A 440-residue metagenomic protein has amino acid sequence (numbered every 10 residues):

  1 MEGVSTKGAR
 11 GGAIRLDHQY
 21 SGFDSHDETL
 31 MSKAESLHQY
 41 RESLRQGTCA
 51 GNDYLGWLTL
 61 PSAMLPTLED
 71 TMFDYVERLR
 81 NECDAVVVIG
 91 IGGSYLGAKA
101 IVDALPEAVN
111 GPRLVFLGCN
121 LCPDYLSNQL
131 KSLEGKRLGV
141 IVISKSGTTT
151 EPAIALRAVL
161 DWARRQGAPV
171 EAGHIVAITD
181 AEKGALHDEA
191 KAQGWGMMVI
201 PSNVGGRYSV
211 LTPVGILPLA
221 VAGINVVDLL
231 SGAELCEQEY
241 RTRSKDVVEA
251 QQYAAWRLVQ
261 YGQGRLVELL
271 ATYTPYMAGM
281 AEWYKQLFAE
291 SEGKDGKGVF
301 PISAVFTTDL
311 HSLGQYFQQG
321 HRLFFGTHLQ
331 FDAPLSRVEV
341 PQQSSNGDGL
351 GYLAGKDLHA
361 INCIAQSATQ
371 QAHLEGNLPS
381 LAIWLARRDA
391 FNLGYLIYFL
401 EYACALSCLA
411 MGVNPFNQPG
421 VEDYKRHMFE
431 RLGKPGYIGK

Functional and structural regions predicted by a protein language model:
E2-E77, S344-Y352: Extended, charge-enriched "interface" segments that sit outside catalytic cores
A63-R80, V247-Q260: A short, well-structured juxtamembrane/interface segment
E77-R243, R426: Glycine-rich phosphate-binding loops that contact phosphosugars or nucleotide phosphates
V88, V140-V142, A177, L270 (+2 more regions): Structural beta-sheet core signal
S94-G97, P123-Y125, T148-E151, K183-H187 (+6 more regions): Flexible loop/turn segments at secondary-structure boundaries
Q166-T327, N417-K440: Active-site phosphate/pyrophosphate-binding segments
I302-R388: Helicase-primase coupling helices
T369-L432: C-terminal helical cap and adjacent loop that interface with cofactors, partners, or active-site loops
